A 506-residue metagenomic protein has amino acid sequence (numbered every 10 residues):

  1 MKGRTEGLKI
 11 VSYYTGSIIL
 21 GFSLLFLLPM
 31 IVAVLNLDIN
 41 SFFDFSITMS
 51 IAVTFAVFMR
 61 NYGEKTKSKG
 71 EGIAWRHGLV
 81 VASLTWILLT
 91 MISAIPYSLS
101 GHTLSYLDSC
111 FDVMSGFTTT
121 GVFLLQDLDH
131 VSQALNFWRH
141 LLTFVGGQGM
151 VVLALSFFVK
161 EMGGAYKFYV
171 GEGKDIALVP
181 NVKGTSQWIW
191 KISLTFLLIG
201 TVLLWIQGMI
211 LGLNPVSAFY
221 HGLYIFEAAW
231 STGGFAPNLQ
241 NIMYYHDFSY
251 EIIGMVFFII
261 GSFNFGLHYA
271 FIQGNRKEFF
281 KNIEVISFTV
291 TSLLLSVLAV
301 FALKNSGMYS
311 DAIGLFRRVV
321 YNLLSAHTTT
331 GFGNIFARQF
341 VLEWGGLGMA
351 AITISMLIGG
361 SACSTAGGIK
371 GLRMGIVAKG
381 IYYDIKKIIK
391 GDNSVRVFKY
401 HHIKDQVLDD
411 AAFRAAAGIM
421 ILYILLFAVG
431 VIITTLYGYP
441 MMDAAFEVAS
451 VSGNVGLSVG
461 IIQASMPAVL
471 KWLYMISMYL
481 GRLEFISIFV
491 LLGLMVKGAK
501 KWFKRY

Functional and structural regions predicted by a protein language model:
M1-Y506: Membrane-proximal intracellular helices of multi-pass ion channels
